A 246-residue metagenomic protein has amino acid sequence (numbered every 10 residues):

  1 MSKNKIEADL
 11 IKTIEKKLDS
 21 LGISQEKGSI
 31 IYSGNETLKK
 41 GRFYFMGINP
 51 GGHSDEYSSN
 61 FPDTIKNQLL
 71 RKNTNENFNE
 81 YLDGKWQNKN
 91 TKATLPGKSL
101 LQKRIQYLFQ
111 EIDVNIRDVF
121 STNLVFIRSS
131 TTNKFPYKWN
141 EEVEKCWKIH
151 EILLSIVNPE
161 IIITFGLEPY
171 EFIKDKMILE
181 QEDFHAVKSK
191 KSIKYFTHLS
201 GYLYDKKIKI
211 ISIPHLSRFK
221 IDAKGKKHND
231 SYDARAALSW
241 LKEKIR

Functional and structural regions predicted by a protein language model:
M1-I23, F135-K148, E171-R246: C-terminal capping/extension of enzyme domains
M1-T94, V143-I149, L153, S200-L203 (+2 more regions): Active-site and ligand/interface coordination hotspots across diverse enzymes and nucleic-acid-associated assemblies
I30-I31, I105, P159, I163 (+2 more regions): Hydrophobic beta-strand residues in large extracellular and virion-surface proteins
T37, N49-H53, V125-S129, L167-E171 (+1 more regions): Short, solvent-exposed loop/turn segments at secondary-structure junctions
G41, N158-E160, Y204-K209: A short helix->loop->beta-strand "cap" motif at the edges of active sites that frequently abuts
Y44, D63-V143, I211-R246: Mobile, glycine- and charge-enriched loop segments and immediately flanking short secondary-structure elements within
H150-L167: Proline-aspartate-enriched helix->loop->beta-strand connector
